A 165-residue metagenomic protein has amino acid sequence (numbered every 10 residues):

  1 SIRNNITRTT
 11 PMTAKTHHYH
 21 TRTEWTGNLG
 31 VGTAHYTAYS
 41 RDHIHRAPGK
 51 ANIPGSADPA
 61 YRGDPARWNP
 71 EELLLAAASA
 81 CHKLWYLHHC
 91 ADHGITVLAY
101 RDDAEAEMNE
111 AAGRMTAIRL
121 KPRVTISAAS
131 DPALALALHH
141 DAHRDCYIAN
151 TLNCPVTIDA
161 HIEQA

Functional and structural regions predicted by a protein language model:
N4-A76, L84-A165: Extended beta-strand/beta-hairpin segments
